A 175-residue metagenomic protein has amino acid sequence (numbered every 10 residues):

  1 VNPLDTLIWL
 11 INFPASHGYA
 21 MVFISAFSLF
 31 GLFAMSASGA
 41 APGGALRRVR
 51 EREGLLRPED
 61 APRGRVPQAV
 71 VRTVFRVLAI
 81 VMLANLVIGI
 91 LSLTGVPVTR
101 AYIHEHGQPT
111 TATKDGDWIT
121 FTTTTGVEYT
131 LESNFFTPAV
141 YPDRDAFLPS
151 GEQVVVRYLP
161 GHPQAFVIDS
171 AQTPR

Functional and structural regions predicted by a protein language model:
N2-R175: Oxidizing extracytosolic/periplasmic lumen-facing domains of membrane-embedded or membrane-associated proteins
